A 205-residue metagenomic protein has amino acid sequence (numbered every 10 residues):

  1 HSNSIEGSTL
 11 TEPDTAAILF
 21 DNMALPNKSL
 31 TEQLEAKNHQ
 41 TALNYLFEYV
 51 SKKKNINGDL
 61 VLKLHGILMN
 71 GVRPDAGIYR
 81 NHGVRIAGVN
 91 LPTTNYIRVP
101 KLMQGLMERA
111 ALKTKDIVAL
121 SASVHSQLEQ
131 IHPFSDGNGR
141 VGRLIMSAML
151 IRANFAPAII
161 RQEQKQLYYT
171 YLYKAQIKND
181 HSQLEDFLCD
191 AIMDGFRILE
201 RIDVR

Functional and structural regions predicted by a protein language model:
H1-D136, R140-R205: FIC/Doc superfamily catalytic core
